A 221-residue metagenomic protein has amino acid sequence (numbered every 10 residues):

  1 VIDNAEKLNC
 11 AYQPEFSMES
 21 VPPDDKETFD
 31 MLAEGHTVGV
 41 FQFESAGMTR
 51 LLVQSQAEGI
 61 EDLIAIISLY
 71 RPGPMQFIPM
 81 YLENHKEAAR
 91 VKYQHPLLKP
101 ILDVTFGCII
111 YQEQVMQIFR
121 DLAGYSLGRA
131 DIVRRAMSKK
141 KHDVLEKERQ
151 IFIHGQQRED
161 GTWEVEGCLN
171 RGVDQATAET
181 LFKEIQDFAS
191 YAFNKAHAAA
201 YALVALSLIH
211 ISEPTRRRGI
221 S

Functional and structural regions predicted by a protein language model:
V1-A192, A200-A205, R216-R217: Mg2+-dependent phosphoryl-transfer active-site scaffold
H197: Pyridoxal 5′-phosphate
I209-P214, R218-S221: Single conserved hydrophobic/aromatic residue that forms the stacking wall/gate of nucleotide- or nucleobase-binding
